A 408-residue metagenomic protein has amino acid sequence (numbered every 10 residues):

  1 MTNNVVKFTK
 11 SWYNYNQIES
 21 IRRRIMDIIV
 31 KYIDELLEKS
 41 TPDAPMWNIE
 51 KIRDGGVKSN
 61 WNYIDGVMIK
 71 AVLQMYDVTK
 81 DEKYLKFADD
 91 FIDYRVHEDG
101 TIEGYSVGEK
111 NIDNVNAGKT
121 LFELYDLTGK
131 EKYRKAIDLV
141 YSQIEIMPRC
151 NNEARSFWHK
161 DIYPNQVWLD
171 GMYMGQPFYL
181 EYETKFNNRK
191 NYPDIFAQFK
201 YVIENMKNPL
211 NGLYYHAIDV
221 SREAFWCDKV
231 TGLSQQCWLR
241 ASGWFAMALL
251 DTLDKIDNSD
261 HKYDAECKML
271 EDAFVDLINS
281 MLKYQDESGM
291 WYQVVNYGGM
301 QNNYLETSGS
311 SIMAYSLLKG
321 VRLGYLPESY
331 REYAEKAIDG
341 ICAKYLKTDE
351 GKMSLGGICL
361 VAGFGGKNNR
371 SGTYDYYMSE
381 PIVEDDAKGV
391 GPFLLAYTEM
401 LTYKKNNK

Functional and structural regions predicted by a protein language model:
N3, K7-N16: Short, positively charged and aromatic/hydrophobic N-terminal segments
I25-I64, V78, K83-L85, Y94-I112 (+6 more regions): CBM-like carbohydrate-recognition segments
I49-D54, S156-Y163, A217-S221, W291-G299: Short linear capping/connector segments at secondary-structure termini
K86, H97-C227, G365-S371: Extended ligand-binding groove/face enriched in aromatic
L169-D170, Q176-V295, N303-A314, S329-Y374 (+1 more regions): Extended ligand-binding clefts on enzyme/binding-domain cores
